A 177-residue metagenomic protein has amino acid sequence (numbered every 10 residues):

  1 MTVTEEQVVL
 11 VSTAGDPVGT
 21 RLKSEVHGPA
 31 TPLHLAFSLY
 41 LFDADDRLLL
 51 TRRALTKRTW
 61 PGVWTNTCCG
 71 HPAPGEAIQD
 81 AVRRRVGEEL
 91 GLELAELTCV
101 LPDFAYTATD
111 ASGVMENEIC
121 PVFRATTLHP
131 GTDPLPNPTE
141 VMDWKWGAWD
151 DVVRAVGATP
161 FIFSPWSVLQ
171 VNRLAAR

Functional and structural regions predicted by a protein language model:
T2-S38, F42-A44: Acidic, metal-coordinating catalytic segment for phosphate/diphosphate chemistry, firing primarily on the Nudix
V8, P32, R47-L48, D133 (+1 more regions): A residue-level structural signature of the nucleotidyltransferase/glycosyltransferase Rossmann-like core
D16, D80, R84, E88 (+1 more regions): Replace "anionic and nucleotidyl ligands
L22-E25, G62, P74, D103-R177: Nudix hydrolase/Nudix homology domain
E25-A36, D43, R47-R84, E88: Conserved Nudix-box catalytic region and its N-terminal flanking loop in Nudix hydrolases and closely related
L39, C68, C99, P121-F123: A structural signal for short, well-ordered beta-strand segments
E93-P102: A short coil-to-beta-strand element that immediately follows conserved catalytic motifs
